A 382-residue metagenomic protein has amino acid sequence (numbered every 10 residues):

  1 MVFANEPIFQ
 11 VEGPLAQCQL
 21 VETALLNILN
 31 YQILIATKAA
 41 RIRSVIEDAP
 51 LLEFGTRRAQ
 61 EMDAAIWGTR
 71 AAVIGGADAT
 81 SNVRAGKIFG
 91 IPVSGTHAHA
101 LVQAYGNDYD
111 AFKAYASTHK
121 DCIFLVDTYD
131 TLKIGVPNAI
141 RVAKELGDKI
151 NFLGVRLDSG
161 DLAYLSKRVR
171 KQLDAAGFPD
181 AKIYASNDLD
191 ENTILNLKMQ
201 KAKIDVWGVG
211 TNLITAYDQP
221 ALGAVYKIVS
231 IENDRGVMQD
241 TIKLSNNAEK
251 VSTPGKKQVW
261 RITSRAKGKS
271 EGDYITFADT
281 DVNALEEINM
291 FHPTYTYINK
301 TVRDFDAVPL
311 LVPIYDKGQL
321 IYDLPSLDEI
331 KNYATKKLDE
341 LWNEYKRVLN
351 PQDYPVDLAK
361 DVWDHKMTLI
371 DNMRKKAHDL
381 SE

Functional and structural regions predicted by a protein language model:
M1-P179, L189-T193, M199-Q200, L213-T215 (+2 more regions): Buried, small/hydrophobic-residue-enriched core segments of structured protein domains
A181, L189-E382: Gly/Ser/Thr/Ala-enriched C-terminal appendages of enzymes
